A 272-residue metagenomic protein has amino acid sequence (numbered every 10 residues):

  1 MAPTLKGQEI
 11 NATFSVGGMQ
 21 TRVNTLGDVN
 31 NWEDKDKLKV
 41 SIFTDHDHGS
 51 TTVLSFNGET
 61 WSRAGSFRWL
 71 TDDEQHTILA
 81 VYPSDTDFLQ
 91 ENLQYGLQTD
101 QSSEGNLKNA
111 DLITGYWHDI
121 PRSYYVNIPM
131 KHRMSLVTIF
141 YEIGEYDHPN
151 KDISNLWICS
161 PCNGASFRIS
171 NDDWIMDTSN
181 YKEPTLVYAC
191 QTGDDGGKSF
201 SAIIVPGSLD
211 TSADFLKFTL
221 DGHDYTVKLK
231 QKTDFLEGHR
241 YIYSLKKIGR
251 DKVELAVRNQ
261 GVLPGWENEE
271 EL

Functional and structural regions predicted by a protein language model:
P3-N150, L186-F200, P206-G207, L236 (+2 more regions): Short, low-hydrophobicity acidic/polar segments
N31-H46, P149-T178: Extended low-complexity, serine/threonine- and proline-enriched intrinsically disordered segments
G49-T52, S154, A165, H223-V227: Short beta-strand segments
T60-G65, M176-Y181, T233-L245: Short, surface-exposed linear segments at secondary-structure transitions and domain or protein termini
Y82, F218-L220: Conserved structural position at the C-terminal beta-strand of extracellular beta-sandwich adhesion modules
S166-L216: Intrinsically disordered, low-complexity terminal/linker regions enriched in Pro/Ser/Gly and acidic residues
N180-Y181, D221-H223: Short beta-strand and strand-turn-strand segments in soluble, beta-rich domains
D224-L272: Hydrophilic extracytoplasmic domains
